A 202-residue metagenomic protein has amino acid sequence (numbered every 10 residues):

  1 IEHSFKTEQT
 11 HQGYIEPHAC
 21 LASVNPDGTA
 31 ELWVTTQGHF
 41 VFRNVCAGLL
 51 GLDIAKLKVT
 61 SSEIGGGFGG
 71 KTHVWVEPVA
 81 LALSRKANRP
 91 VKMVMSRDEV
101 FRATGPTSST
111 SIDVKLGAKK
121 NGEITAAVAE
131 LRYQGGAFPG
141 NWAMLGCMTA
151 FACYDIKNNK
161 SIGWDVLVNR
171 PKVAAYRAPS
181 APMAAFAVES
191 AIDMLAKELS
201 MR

Functional and structural regions predicted by a protein language model:
I1-R202: Structural alpha/beta core scaffold segments of enzyme domains
